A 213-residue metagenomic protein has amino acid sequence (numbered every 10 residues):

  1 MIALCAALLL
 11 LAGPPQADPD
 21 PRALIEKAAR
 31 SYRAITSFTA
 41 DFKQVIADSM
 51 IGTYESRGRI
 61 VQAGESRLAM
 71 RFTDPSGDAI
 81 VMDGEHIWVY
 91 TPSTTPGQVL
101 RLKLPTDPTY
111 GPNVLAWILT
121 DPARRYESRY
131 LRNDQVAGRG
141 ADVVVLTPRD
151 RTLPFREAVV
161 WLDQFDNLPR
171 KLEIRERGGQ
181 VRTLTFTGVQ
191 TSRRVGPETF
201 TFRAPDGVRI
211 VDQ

Functional and structural regions predicted by a protein language model:
C5-Y54, E65, A204-Q213: N-terminal leader/targeting segments and the immediate start of mature chains
R22-I25, A29, P112-A116, V159: Extracytoplasmic/secreted envelope proteins and their assembly/folding machinery, especially bacterial periplasmic
I35-S37, E55-R57, A63-R67, P75 (+6 more regions): Extracytoplasmic
A40-F42, E55-I60, I174, L184-F186: Extended beta-sheet lipid-handling architectures
F42, L68-F72, I87-Y90, L146 (+1 more regions): Short hydrophobic/aromatic-rich beta-strand segments that constitute the beta-sheet cores of beta-sandwich/beta-barrel
V45-D48, P75, R151, G179: Hydrophobic lipid-interacting interfaces of membrane-associated proteins
R59-G111, R182-T183: An acidic-aromatic
V114-W117, A123-G207, V211-Q213: Gly/Pro-enriched, hydrophobic low-complexity segments that function as extracytoplasmic propeptides/linkers
